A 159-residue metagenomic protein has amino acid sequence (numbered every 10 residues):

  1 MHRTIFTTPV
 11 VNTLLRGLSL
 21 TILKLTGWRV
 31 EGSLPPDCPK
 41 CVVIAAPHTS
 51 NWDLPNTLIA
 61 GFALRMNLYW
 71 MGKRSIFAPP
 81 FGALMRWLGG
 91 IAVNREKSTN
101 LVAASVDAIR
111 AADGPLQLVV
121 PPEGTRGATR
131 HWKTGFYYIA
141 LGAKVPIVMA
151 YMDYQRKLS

Functional and structural regions predicted by a protein language model:
M1-V30: Extreme N-terminal tail/first-helix region
L25-S159: Soluble catalytic domains of membrane acyltransferases
